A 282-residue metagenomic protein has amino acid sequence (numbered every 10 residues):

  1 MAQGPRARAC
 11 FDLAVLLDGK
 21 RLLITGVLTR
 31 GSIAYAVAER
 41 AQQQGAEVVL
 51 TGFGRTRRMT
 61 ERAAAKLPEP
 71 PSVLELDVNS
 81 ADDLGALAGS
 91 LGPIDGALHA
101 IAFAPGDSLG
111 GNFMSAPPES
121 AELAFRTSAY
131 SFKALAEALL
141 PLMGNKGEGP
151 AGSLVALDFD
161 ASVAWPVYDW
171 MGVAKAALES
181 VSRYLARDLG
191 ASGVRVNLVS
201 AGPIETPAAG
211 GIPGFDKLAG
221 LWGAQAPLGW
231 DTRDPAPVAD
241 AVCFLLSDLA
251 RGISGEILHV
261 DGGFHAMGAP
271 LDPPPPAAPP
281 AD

Functional and structural regions predicted by a protein language model:
A14-L50: Canonical Rossmann dinucleotide-binding motif of NAD(H)/NADP(H)-dependent dehydrogenases/reductases, specifically
G26-V37, F103-L140, G144-S192, P203-T206 (+1 more regions): Catalytic loop of short-chain dehydrogenase/reductase
K66-D82: Rossmann-fold cofactor-recognition segment
P68-E69, I212-P227, A277-A281: A short C-terminal helix-loop "cap" of Rossmann-like NAD(P)-dependent dehydrogenase/epimerase domains
N79-G92: Conserved Rossmann-fold cofactor-binding substructure of NAD(P)-dependent oxidoreductases
Y130, L198, K217-I253, L258-G262: C-terminal helical subdomain
V196, S200-G211, A266: Short, flexible catalytic-loop segment of classical short-chain dehydrogenase/reductase
S254-D282: Short C-terminal tail/terminal secondary-structure segment of NAD(P)H-dependent dehydrogenase/reductase domains
